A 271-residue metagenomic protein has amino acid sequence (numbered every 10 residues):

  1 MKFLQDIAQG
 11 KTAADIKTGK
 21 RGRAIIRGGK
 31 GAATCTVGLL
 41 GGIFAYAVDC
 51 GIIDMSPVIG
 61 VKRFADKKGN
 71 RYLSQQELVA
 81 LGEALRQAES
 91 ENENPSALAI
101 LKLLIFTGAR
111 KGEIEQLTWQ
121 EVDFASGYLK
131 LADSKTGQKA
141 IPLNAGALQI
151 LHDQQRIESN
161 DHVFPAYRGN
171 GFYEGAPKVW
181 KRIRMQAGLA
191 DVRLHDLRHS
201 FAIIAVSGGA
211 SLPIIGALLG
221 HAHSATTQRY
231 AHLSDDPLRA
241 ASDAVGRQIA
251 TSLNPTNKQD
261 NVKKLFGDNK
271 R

Functional and structural regions predicted by a protein language model:
Q9, E83, Q87-S90, D153-I157 (+3 more regions): C-terminal secondary-structure termini that scaffold catalytic or DNA-interacting sites
A13-G38, D49-K111, E115, A125 (+3 more regions): Basic, Lys/Arg- and aromatic-enriched nucleic-acid-binding interface segment
G31, D49, A99-E113, V179-R182 (+2 more regions): C-terminal catalytic core of tyrosine-transesterase DNA break-rejoin enzymes
G41-F44, V48, D235-L238: C-terminal flanking helix
F64-A65, Y72, K130-T136, G146-L148 (+1 more regions): Catalytic-site neighborhood detector that most strongly recognizes the C-terminal catalytic loop/helix of tyrosine
S74-L78, S126, N144-A190, R271: Active-site/catalytic core of tyrosine-dependent DNA strand-transfer enzymes
E121-Y128, A190-D191, A210-R229, A240 (+1 more regions): Short, polar N-cap/turn motifs at the start of nucleic acid-interacting alpha helices
